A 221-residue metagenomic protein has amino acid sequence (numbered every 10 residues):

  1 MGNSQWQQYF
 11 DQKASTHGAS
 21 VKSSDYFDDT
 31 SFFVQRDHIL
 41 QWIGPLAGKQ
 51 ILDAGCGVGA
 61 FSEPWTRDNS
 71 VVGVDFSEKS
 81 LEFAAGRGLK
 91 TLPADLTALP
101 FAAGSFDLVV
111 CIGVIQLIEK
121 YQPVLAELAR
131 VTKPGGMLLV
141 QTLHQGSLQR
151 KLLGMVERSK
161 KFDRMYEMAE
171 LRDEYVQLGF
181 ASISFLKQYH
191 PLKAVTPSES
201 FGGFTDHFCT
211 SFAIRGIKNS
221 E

Functional and structural regions predicted by a protein language model:
M1-P45, A60, T196, F204-F208: Conserved class I S-adenosyl-L-methionine
L52, G57-A98: Class I SAM-dependent methyltransferase SAM/SAH-binding core
V110: A conserved beta-strand element that flanks and buttresses the S-adenosyl-L-methionine
Q122-P134: A short glycine-rich, Lys/Arg-flanked "PGG" loop and its adjoining helix->strand segment in the class I
G136-T142: Conserved beta-strand signature within the Rossmann-like core of class I S-adenosyl-L-methionine
L139, L153, D173, S182-E221: A C-terminal cap/extension of S-adenosyl-L-methionine-dependent methyltransferases that defines the acceptor-substrate
L143-F162: Short, glycine-/aromatic-enriched active-site segment of Class I SAM-dependent methyltransferases
D163-F185: Short alpha-helix
